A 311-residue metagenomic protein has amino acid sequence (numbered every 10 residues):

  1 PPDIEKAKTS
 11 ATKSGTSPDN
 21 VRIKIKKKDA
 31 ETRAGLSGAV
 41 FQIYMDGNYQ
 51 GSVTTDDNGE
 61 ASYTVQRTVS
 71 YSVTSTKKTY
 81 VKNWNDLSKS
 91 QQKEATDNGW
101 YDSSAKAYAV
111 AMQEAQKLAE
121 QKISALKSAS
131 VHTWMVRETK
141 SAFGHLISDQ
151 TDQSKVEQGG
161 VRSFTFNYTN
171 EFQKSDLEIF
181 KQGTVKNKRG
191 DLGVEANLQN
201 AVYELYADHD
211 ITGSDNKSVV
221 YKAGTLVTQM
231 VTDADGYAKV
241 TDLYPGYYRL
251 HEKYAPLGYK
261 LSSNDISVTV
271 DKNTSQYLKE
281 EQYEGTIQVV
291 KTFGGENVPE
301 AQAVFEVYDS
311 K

Functional and structural regions predicted by a protein language model:
P1-K311: Solvent-exposed loop/turn and edge beta-strand elements of beta-rich ligand-binding domains
